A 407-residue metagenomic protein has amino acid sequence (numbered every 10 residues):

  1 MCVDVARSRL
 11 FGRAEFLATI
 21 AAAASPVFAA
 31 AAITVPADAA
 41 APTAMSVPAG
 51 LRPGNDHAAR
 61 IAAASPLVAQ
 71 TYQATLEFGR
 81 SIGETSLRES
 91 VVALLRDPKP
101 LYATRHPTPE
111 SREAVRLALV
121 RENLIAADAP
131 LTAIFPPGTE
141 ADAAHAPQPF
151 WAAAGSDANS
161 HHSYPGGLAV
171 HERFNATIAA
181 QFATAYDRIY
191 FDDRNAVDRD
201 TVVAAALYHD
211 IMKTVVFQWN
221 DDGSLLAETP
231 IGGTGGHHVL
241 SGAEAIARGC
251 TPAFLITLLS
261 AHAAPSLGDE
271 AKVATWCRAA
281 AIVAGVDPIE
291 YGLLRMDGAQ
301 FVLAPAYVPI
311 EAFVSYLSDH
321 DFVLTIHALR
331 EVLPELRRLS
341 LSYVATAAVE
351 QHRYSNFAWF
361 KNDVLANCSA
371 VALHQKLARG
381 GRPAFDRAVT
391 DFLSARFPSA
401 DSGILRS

Functional and structural regions predicted by a protein language model:
M1-F11, A22-A24: N-terminal secretory signal peptides
L10-A14, A30-A49: C-terminal segment of N-terminal export signals and the immediately downstream linker at the start of the mature
E15-V27: Sec-dependent N-terminal signal peptides
I20, D38-G50, A312-S407: Non-catalytic terminal regions of proteins
M45-A227: Acidic/His-rich, divalent-metal-binding segments that scaffold phosphate/diphosphate chemistry
S156-N159, Y164, V170, D187-S355: Divalent metal-dependent catalytic cores for phosphoryl transfer on phosphate-bearing substrates
